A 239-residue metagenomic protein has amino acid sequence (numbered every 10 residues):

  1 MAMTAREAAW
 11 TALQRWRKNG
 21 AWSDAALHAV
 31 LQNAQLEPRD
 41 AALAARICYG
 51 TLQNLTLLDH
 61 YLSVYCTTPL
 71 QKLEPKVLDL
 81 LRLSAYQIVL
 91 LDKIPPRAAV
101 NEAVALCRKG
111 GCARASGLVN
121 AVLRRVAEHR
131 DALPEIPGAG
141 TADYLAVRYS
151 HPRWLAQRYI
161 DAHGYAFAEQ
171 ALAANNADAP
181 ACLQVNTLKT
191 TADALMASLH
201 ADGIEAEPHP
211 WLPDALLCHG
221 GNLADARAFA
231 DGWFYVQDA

Functional and structural regions predicted by a protein language model:
M1-A228: Class I Rossmann-like S-adenosyl-L-methionine
A230-A239: Conserved SAM-binding loop and adjacent beta-strand
